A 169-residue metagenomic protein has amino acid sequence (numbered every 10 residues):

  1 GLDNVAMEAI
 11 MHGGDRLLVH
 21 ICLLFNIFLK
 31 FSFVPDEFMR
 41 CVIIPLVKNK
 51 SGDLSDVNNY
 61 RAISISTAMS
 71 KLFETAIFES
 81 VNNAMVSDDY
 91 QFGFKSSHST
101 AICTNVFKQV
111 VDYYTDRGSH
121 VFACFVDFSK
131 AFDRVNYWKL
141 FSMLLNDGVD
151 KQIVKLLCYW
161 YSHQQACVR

Functional and structural regions predicted by a protein language model:
G1-R169: Conserved pre-catalytic core of RNA-dependent polymerases
